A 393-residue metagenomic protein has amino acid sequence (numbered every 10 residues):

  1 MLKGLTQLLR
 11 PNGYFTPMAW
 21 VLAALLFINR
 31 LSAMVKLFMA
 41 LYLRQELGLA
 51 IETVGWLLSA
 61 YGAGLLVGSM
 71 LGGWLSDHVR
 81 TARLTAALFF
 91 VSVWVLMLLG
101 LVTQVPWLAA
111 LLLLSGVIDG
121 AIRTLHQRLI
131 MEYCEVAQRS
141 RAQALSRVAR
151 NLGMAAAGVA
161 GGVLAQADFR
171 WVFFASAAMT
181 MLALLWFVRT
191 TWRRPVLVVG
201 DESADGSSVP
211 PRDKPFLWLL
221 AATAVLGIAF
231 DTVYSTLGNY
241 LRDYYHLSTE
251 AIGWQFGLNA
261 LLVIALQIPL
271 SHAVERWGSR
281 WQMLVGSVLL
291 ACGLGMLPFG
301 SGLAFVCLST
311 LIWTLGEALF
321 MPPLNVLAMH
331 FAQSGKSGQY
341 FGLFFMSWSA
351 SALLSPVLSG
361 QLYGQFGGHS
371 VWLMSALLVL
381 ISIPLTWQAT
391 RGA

Functional and structural regions predicted by a protein language model:
M1-T16, W192-A221: Juxtamembrane intracellular "pre-TM" segments in multi-pass secondary transporters
F15-G62, W218, A222, G227-Y245 (+1 more regions): Helix-loop boundary and gating motifs at the non-cytosolic
L43-R44, L75-S76, V163-Q166, L241-R242 (+2 more regions): Interfacial helix-cap and linker-helix signal at transmembrane-aqueous boundaries of multi-pass secondary transporters
G68-R80, L266-S279, Y363: Helix-to-loop junctions at the C-terminal end of transmembrane segments in multipass secondary transporters
R83-M97, W281-G295: Structural signature of the two symmetry-related core transmembrane helices
G100-L111, P298-S309: Helix-loop junctions at membrane interfaces in 12-TM secondary transporters
L113-R150: Cytoplasmic helix-loop-helix junction between adjacent transmembrane helices in 12-TM secondary transporters
V172-V188, W372-W387: Symmetry-related core transmembrane helices of the 12-TM Major Facilitator Superfamily/SLC fold
